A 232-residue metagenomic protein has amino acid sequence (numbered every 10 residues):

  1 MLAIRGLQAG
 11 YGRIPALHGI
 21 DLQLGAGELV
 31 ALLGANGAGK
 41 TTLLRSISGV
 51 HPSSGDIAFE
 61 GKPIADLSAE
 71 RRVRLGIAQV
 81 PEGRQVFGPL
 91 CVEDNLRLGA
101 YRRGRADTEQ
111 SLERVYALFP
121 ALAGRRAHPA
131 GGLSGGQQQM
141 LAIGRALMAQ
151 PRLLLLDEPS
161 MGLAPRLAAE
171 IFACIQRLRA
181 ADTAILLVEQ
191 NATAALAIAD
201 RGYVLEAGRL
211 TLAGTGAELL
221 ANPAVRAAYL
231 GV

Functional and structural regions predicted by a protein language model:
M1-V232: Glycine-rich phosphate-binding loops of nucleotide-dependent enzymes
